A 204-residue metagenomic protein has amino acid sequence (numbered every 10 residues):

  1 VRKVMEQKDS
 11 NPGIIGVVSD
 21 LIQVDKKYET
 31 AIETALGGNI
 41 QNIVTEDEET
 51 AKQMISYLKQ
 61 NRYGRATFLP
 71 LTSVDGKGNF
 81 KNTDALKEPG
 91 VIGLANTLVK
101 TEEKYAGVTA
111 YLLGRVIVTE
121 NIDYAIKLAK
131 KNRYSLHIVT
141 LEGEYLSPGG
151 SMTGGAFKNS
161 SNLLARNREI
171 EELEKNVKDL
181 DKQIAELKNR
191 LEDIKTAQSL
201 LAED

Functional and structural regions predicted by a protein language model:
V1-L191: Hinge-like oligomerization/junction regions that interrupt long coiled-coil arms in large cytoskeletal
A185-D204: Extended alpha-helical coiled-coil "stalk/arm" regions that act as elongated linkers or oligomerization scaffolds
